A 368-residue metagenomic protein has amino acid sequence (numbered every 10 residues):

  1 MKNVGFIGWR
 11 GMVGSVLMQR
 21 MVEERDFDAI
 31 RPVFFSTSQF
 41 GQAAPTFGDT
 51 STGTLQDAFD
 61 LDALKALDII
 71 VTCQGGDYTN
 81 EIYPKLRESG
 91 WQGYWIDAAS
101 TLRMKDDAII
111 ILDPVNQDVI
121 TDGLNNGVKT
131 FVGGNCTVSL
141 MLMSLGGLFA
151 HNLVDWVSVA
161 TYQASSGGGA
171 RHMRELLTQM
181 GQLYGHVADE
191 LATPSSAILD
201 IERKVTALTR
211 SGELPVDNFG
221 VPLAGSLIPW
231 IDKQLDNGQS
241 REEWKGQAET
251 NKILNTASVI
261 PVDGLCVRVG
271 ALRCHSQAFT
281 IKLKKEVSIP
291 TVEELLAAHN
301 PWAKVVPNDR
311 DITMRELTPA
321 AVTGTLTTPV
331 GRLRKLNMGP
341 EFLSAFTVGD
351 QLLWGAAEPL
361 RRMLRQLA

Functional and structural regions predicted by a protein language model:
M1-N218, V259-P261, T328-P329, L333-M338 (+2 more regions): N-terminal Rossmann-like NAD(P) cofactor-binding subdomain of oxidoreductases, focused on the glycine-rich
I70, S165-A368: Charged docking surfaces used in two-component/phosphorelay signaling
